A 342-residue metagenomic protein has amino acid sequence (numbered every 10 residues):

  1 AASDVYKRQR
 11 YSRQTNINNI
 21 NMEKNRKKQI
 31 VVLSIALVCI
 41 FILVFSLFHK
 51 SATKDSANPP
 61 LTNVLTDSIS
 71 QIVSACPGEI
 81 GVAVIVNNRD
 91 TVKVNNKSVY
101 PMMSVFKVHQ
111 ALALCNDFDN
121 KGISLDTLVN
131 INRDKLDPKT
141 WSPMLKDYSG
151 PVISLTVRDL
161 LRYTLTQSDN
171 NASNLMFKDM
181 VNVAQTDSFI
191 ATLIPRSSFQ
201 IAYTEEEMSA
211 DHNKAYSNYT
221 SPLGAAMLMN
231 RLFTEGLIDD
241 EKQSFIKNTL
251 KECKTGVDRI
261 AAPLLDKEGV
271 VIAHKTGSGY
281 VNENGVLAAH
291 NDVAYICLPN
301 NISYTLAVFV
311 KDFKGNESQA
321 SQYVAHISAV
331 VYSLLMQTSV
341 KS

Functional and structural regions predicted by a protein language model:
A1-Y6: Short, small-residue-biased leader/transition segments that mark boundaries at the very start of proteins
E23-C76, K178-D179, V183-A184, R231-R259 (+2 more regions): Structured C-terminal helix/loop/strand segments within mature extracytoplasmic catalytic/sensor domains
P77-Y100: Short, conserved catalytic-motif segment at the N-terminal edge
E79, S173-L237: Mid-domain, small-residue-enriched loop/turn segments at the edges of structured enzyme/sensor domains
P101-N132, T164, L306: Active-site SXXK
N116-L136, V183-D187, D239-S244: Short, well-structured active-site flanking segments
L136-L175: Conserved catalytic neighborhood of penicillin-recognizing serine enzymes
